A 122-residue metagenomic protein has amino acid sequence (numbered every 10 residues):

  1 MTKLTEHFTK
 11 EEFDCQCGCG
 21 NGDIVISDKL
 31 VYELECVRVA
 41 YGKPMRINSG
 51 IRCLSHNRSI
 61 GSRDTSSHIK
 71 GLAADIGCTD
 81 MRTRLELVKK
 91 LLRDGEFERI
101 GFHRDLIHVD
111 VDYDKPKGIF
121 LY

Functional and structural regions predicted by a protein language model:
M1-A40, D112-P116, L121-Y122: Extracytoplasmic cell-surface/polysaccharide-interacting catalytic and binding patches
L4, I47, H56, T65 (+1 more regions): Glycine-rich, flexible loop/turn motifs
F8, E12, D28, S55 (+3 more regions): Solvent-exposed, flexible loop/coil residues
C19-I24, G42-K43, C78-D80, H103-L106: Generic structural signal for short, solvent-exposed loop/turn connectors between secondary structure elements
I26, L30-E33, H56, L72 (+2 more regions): Amphipathic alpha-helical interface surfaces
V31-I60: Extended, low-complexity, intrinsically disordered C-terminal regulatory tails of eukaryotic serine/threonine kinases
T65, I69-K70, A74, C78-Y122: Catalytic cores and adjacent binding grooves of peptidoglycan-active enzymes
